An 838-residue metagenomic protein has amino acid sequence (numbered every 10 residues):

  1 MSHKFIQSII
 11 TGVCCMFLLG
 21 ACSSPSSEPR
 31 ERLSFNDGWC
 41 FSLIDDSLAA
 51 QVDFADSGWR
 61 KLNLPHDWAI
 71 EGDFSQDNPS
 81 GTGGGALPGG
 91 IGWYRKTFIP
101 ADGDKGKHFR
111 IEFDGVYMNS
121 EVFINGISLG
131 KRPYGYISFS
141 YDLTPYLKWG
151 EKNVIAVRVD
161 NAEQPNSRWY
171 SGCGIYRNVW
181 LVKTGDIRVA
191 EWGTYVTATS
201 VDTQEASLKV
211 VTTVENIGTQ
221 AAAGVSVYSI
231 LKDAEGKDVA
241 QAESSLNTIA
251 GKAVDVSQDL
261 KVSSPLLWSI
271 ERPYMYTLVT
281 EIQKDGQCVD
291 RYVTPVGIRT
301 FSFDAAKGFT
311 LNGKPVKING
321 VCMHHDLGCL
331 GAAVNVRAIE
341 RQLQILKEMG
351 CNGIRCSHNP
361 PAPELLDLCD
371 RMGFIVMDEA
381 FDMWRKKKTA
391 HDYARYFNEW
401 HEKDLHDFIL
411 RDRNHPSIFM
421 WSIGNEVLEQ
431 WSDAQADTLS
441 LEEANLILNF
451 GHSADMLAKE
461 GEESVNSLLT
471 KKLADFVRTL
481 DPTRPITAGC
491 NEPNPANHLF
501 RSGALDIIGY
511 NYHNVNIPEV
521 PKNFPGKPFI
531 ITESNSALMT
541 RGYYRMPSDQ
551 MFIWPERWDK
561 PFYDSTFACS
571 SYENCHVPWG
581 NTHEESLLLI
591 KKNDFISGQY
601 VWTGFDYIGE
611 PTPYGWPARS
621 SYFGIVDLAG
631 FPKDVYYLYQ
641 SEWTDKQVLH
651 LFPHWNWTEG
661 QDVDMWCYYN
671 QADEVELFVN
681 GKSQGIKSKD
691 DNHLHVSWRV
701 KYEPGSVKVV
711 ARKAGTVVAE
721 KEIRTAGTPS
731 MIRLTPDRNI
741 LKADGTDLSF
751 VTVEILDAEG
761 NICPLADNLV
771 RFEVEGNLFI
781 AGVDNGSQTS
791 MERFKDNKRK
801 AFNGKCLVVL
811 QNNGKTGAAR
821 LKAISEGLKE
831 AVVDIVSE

Functional and structural regions predicted by a protein language model:
M1-P29: Bacterial Sec-dependent N-terminal signal peptides
S26-D46, G58-A101, E112-V116, V154-A221 (+7 more regions): Non-catalytic, glycine-rich low-complexity segments
L33-F35, I44-D45, G84, G89-T197 (+6 more regions): Accessory beta-strand-rich segments of carbohydrate-active enzymes
V52-A55, A222-Y228, I270-T277, N670-D673 (+4 more regions): Short flexible loop/turn segments that cap and initiate beta-strands
K61-D77, I127, N178, T184 (+3 more regions): Extended substrate-binding grooves/exosites of carbohydrate-active enzymes
L143-P145, S257-L267, S697-Y702, K795-G814: Short, hydrophobic beta-strand segments
K148-G150, V211-D304, S697, K701-G705 (+2 more regions): Extended acidic/polar, glycine-enriched regions that form or flank non-catalytic beta-rich accessory modules
V210-V214, E281, M665-Y669, V710 (+4 more regions): Beta-strand-rich structural segments
